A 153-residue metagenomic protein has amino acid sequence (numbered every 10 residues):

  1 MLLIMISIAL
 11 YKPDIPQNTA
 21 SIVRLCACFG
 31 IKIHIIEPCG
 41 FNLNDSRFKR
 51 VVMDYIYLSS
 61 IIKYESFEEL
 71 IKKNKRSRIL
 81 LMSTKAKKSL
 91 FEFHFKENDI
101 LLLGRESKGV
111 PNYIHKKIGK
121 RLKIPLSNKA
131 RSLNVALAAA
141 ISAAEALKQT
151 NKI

Functional and structural regions predicted by a protein language model:
M1-I153: Post-transcriptional modification and biogenesis factors for structured RNAs of the translation apparatus
